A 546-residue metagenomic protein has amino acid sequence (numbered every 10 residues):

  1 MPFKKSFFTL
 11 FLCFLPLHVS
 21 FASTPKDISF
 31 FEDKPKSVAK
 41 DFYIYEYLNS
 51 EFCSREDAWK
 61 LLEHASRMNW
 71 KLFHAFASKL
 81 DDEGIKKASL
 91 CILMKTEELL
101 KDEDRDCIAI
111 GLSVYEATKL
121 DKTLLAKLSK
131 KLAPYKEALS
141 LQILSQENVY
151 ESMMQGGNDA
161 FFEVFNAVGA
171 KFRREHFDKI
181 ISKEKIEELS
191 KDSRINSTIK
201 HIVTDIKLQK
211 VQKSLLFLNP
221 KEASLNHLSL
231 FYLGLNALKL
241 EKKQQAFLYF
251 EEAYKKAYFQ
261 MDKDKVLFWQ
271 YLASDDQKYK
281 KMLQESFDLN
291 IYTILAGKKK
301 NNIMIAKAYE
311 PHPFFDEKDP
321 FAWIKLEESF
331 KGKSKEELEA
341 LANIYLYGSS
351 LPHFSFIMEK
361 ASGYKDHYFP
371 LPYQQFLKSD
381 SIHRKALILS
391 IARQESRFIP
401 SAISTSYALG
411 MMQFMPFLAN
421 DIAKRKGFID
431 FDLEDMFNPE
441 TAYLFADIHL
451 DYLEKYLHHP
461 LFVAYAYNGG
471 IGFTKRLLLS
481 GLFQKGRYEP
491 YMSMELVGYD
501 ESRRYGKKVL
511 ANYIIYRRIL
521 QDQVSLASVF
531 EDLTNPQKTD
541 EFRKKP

Functional and structural regions predicted by a protein language model:
S23-K26, P35-F42, E51-D57, A65-H74 (+11 more regions): Generic helix N-cap/helix-start motif at coil->alpha-helix transitions
V168-D178, I202-K213, L238-L248: Helix-turn-helix repeat elements of alpha-solenoid scaffolds
K255, D275-I294, K298-N301, Y345-Y347: TPR/TPR-like (Sel1-like) alpha-helical repeat modules
K278, I291-Y292, L461-D522: Catalytic and substrate-binding regions of cell-wall glycan-acting enzymes that process beta-1,4-linked
E337-F398: Export/targeting segments at the very N-terminus of extracytoplasmic proteins
K378-A402, F414, A446-D447, V463-G469 (+1 more regions): Short, functionally critical alpha-helical segments immediately adjacent to catalytic or ligand/cofactor-binding
L387-I388, T405-I429, P439-L450, G472-R476 (+2 more regions): Substrate-binding/active-site groove segments that recognize and process beta-1,4-linked N-acetyl-hexosamine
